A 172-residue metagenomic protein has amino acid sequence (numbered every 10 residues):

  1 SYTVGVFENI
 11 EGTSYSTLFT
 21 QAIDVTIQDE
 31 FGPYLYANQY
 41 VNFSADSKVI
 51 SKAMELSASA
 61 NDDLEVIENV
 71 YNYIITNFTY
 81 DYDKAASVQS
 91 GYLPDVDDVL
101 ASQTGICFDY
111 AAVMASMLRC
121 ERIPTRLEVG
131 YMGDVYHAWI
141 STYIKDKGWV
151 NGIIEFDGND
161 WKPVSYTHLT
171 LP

Functional and structural regions predicted by a protein language model:
S1-L64, V150: N-terminal accessory/pre-domain segments preceding catalytic cores
Y2, Y15, Y34-Y36, Y40 (+8 more regions): Sequence-level detector for tyrosine residue identity
S16-L18, K84, V88, I154: General "foldedness" signal
L35-A101, N159: Secondary-structure boundary elements
V66, V70, Q103-L118: Active-site nucleophilic cysteine motif
D109-L169: Hydrophobic/aromatic-rich core segments of domains that either
